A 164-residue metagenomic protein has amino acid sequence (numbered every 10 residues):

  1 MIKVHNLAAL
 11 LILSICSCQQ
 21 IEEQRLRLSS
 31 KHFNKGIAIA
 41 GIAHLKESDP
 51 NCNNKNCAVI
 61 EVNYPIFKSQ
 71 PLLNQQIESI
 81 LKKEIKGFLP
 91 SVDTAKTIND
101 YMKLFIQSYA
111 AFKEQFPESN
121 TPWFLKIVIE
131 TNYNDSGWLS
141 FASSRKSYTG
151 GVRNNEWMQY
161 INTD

Functional and structural regions predicted by a protein language model:
K3-L10: Sec-dependent signal peptide recognition, specifically the positively charged N-region followed immediately by
I15-S17: C-terminal motif of bacterial Sec signal peptides marking the signal peptidase cleavage site
Q19-D164: Compositionally biased intrinsically disordered regions enriched in Thr/Gly
